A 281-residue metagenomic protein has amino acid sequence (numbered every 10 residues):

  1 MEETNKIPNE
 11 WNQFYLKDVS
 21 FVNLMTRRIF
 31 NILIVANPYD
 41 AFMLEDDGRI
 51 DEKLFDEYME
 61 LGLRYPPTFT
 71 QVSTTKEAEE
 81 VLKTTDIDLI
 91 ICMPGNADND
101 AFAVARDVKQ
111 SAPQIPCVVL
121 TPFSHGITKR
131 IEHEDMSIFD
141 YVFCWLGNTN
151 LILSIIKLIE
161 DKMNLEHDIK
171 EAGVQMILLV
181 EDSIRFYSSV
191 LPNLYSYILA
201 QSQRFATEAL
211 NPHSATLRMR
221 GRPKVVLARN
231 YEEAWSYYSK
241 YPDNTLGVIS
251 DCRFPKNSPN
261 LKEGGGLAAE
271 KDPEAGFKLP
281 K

Functional and structural regions predicted by a protein language model:
M1-T70, D135-Y141, W145-K224, N230-W235 (+2 more regions): Non-catalytic signal-transmission and effector/linker regions of two-component phosphorelay proteins
E10, F14, M43-D46, I50-F55 (+8 more regions): Conserved phosphotransfer microenvironments
